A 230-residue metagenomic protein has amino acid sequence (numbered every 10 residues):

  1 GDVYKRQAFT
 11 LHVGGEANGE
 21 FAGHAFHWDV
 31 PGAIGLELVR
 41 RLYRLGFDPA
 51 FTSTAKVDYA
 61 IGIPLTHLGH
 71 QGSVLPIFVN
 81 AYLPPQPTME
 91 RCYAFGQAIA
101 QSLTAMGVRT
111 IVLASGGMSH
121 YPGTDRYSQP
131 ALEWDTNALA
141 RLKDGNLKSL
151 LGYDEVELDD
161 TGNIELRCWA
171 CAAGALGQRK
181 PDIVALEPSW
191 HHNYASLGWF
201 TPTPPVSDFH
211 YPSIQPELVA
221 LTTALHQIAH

Functional and structural regions predicted by a protein language model:
G1-Y4: Short, small-residue-biased leader/transition segments that mark boundaries at the very start of proteins
E16-T54: Acidic, low-complexity central loop/insert segments
T52-M106: Glycine-rich phosphate- or other oxyanion-binding loops that anchor nucleotides, phosphorylated ligands
P87-W134: Active-site beta-strand/loop microenvironment that shapes enzyme catalytic pockets
R126-L150: Gly/Ser/Thr-rich active-site loops/lids in small-molecule metabolic enzymes that frequently grip phosphoryl groups
R141-L186: Polyanion-binding loop/helix "lid" in catalytic or ligand-binding cores
Q178-P212: Long, Lys/Arg- and hydrophobic-enriched amphipathic alpha-helices
S213-A229: Short, basic/aromatic recognition patches
